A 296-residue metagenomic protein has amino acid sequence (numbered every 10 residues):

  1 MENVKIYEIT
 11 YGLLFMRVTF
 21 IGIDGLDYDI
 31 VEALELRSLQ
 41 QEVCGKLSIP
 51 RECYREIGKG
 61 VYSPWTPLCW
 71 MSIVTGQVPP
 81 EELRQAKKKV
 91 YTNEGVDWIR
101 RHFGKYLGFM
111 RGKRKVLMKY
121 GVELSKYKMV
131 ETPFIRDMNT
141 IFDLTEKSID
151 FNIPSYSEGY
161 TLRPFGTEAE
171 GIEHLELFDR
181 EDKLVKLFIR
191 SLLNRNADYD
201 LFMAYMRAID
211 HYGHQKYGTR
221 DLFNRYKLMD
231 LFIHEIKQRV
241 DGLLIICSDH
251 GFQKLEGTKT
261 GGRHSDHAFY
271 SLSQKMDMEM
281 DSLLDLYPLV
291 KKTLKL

Functional and structural regions predicted by a protein language model:
K5-L296: Feature captures the catalytic ectodomains and active-site-proximal regions of enzymes that hydrolyze or transfer
